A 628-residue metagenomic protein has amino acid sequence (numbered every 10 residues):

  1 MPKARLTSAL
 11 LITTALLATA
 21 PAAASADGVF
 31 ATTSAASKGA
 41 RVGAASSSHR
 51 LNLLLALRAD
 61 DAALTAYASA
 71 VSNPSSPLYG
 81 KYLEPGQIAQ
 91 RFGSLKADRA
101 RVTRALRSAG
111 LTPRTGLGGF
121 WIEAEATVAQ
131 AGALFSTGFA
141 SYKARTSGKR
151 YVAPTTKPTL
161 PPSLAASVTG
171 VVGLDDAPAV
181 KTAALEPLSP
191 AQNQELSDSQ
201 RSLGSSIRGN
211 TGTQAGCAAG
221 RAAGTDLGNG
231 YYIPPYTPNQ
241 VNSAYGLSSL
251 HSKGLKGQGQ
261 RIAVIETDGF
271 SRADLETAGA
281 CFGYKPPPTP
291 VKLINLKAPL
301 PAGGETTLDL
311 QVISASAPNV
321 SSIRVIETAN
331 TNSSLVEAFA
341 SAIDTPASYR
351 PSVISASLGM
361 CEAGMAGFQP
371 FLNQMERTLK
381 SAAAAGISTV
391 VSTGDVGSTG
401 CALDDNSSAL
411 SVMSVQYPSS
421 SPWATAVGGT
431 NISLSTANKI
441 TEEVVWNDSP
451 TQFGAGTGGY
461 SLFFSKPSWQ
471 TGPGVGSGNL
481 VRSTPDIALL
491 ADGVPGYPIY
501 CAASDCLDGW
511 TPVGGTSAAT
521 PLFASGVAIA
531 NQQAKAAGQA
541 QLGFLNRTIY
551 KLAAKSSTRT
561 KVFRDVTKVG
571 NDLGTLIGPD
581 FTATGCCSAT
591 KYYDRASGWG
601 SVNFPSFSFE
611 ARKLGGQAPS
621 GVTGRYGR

Functional and structural regions predicted by a protein language model:
M1-L10: Bacterial N-terminal signal peptides that target proteins for export
A4, P473-G474, N531-R595, G615: An often Trp-containing, charged/polar helix-loop segment at the C-terminal end of enzyme catalytic cores
L17-A24: C-terminal segment of classical bacterial N-terminal signal peptides
A20, N210-T211, D580-F581: Processing junctions and N-termini across compartments
D27-G118, E123, V128-A426, A455-G514 (+3 more regions): Substrate-binding/charge-relay-adjacent region of secreted/lumenal peptidase catalytic domains
S414, S421-T457: Non-catalytic alpha/beta scaffold blocks inside enzyme catalytic domains
A524-Q532: Short glycine/serine- and small hydrophobic-enriched flexible loop segments
R625-R628: Short, solvent-exposed mixed-charge patches
